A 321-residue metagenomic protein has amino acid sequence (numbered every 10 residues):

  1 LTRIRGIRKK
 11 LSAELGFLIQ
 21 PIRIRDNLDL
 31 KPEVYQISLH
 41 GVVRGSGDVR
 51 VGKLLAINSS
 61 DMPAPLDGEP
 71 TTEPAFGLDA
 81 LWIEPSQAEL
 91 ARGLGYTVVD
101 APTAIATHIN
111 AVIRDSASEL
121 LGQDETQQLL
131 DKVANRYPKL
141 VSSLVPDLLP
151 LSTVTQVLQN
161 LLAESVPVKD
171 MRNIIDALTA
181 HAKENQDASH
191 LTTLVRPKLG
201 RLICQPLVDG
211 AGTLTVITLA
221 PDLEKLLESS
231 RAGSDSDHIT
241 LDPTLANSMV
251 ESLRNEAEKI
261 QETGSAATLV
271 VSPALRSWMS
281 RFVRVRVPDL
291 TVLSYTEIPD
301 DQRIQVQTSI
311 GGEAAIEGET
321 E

Functional and structural regions predicted by a protein language model:
L1-E321: Membrane-embedded alpha-helical signal segments
